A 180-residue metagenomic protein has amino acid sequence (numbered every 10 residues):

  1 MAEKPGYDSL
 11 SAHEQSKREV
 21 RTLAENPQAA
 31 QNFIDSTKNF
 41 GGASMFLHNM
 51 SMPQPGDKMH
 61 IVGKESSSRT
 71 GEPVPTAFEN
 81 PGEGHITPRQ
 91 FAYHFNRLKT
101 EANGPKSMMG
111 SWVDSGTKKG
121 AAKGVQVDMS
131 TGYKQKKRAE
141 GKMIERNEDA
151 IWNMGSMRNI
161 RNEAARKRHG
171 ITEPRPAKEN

Functional and structural regions predicted by a protein language model:
G6, S11-A177: Conserved, structured core segments of small domains
